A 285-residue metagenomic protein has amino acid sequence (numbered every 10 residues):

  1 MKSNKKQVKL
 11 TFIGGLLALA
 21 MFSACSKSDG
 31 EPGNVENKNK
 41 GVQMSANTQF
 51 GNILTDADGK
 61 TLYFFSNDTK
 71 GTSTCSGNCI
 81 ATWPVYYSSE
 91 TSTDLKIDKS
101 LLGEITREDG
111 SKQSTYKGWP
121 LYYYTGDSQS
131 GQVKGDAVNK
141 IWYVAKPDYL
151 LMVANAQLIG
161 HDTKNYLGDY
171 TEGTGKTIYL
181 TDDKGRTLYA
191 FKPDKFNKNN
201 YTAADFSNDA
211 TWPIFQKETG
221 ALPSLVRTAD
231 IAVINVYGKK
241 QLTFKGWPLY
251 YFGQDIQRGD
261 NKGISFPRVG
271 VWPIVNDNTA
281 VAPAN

Functional and structural regions predicted by a protein language model:
K2-S3, Q7-V8, G14-S45: Bacterial Sec-dependent N-terminal signal peptides
S28, D169, F196-N197: N-terminal "domain-start" segment
V42-P84: Post-signal-peptide N-terminal segment of Sec-exported extracytoplasmic proteins
Q43-T61, T106-W119, D136-A137, L150-M152 (+4 more regions): Short, low-complexity cationic-aromatic patches
N47-T48, T91-S111, S128-S130, P223-G238 (+1 more regions): A cross-kingdom feature marking solvent-exposed beta-strand/loop segments within repeated, beta-rich binding/scaffold
A57-D58, F64-N67, Y124-G126, D182-K184 (+2 more regions): Active-site-proximal beta-strand/loop segments in catalytic clefts of secreted hydrolases
G71, L101-A154, N197, P248-V281: Hydrophobic, ordered structural segments
T72-G103, K140-K146, F196-I231, G270-A282: A low-complexity, Ser/Thr/Gly/Pro-enriched, surface-exposed linker/loop concept that marks segments flanking
